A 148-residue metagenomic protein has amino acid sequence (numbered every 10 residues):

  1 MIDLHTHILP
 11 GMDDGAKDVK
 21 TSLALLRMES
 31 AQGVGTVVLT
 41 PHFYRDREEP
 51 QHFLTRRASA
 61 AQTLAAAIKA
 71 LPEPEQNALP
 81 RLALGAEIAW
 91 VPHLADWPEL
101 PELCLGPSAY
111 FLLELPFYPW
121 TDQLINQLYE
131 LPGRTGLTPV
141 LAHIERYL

Functional and structural regions predicted by a protein language model:
M1-N77: An N-terminally biased module of ancient metal coordination in phosphate/nucleic-acid-related enzymes
E48-L148: Extended substrate/RNA-proximal surfaces in nucleic-acid metabolism proteins
